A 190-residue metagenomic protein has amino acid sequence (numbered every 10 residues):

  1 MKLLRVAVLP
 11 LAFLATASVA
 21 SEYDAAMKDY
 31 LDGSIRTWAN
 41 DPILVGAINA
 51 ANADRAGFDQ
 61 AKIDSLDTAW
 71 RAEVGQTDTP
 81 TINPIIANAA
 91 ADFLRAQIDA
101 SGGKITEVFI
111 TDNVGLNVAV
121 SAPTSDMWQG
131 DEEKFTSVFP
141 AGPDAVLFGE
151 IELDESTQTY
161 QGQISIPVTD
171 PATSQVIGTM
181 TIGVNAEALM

Functional and structural regions predicted by a protein language model:
M1-V8: Bacterial N-terminal signal peptides that target proteins for export
A15-A17: N-terminal signal peptide c-region/cleavage motif recognized by signal peptidases
A20-T79, G103-K104: Juxtamembrane extracytoplasmic/periplasmic/luminal helical "stalk" adjacent to the first N-terminal
T79-R95, P123-E152: Extracytoplasmic/periplasmic sensor domains and loops in membrane signaling proteins
G102-I105, Q161-G162: Short, small/polar residue-rich loop motifs at catalytic or cofactor-binding pockets
E107-N113: Short hydrophobic alpha-helical segments used for membrane anchoring or interfacial signaling
L116-S121: Amphipathic coiled-coil signal-relay and dimerization helices
T159-M190: Conserved beta-strands of PAS-like sensory domains
